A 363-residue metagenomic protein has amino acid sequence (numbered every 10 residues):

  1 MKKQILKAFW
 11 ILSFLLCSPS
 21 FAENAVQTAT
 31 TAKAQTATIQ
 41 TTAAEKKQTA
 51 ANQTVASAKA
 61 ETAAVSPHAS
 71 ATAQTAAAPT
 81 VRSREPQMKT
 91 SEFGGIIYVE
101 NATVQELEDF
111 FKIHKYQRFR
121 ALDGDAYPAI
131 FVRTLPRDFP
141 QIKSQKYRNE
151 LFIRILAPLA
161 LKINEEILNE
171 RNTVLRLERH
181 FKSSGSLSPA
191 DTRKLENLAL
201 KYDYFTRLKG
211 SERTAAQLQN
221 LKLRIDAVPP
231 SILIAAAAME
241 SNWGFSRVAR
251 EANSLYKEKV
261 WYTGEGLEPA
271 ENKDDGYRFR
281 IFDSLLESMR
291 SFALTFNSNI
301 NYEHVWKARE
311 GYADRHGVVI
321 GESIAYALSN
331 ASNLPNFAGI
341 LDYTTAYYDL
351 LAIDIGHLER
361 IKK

Functional and structural regions predicted by a protein language model:
K2-F9: Bacterial N-terminal signal peptides that target proteins for export
F9-C17: Bacterial N-terminal signal peptides
A22-A29, A71-A235, M239-K363: Catalytic cores of secreted/periplasmic lytic hydrolases that degrade extracellular macromolecules
